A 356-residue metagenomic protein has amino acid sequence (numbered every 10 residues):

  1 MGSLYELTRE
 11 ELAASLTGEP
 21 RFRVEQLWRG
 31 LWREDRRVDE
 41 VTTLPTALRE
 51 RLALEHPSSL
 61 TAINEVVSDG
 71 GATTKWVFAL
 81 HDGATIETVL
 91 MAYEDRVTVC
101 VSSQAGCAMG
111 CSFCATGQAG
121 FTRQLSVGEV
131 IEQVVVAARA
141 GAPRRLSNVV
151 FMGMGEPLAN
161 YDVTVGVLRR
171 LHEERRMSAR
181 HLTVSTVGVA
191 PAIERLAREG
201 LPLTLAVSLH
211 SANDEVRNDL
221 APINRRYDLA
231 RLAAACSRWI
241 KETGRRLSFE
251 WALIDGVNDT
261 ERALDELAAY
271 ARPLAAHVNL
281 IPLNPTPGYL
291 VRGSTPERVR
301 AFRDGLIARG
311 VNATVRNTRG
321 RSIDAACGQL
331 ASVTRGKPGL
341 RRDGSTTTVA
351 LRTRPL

Functional and structural regions predicted by a protein language model:
M1-I86, A92, S237-R246, L253-L356: Auxiliary Fe-S-binding modules of radical SAM enzymes
S68, S102-S103, S185, S208: Short linear Ser/Thr-Pro motifs
T74, I86, V97-C100, M109 (+1 more regions): Generic beta-strand structural signal
L90-M91, V163: Residue-level structural signal for beta-strand termini and adjacent loop
A92-E129: Canonical Radical SAM [4Fe-4S] cluster-binding loop centered on the CxxxCxxC motif and its immediate flanking residues
Q118-N148: Conserved alpha-helical substructure of the radical SAM core
A137-T314: Conserved AdoMet/S-adenosylmethionine-binding subsite of the radical SAM
